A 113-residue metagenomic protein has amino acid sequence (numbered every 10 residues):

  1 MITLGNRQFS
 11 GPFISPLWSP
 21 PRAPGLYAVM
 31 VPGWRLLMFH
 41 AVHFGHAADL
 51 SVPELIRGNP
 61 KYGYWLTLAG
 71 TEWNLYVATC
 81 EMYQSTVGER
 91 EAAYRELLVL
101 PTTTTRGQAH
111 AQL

Functional and structural regions predicted by a protein language model:
M1-I56, Q84-V99, A111-L113: GIY-YIG nuclease catalytic motif and its immediate N-terminal context
F9, V42, Y62-A69, T104: Generic hydrophobic, helix-prone segments enriched in Leu/Val/Ile
V52-E72: A broadly used, surface-exposed interaction patch
T67-C80, S85-T104: Acidic, metal/cofactor-coordinating or nucleic-acid-engaging core segments within structured domains
T103-A111: Coupling/hinge elements of helicase-like and P-loop NTPase modules
